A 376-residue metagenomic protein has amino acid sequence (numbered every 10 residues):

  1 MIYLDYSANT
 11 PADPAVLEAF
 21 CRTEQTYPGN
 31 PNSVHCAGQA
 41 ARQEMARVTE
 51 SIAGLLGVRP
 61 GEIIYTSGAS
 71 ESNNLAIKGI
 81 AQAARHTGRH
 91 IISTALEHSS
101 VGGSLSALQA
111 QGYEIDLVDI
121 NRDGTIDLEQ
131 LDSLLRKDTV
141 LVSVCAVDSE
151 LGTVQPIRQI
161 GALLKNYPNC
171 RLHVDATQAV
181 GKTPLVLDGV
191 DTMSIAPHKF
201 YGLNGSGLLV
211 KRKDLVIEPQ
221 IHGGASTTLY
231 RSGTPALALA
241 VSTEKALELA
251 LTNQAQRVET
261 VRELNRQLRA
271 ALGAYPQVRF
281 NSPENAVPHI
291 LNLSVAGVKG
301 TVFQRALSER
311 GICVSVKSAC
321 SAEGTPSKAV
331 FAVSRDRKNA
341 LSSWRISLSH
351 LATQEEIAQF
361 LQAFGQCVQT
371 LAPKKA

Functional and structural regions predicted by a protein language model:
M1-A376: Pyridoxal 5′-phosphate
